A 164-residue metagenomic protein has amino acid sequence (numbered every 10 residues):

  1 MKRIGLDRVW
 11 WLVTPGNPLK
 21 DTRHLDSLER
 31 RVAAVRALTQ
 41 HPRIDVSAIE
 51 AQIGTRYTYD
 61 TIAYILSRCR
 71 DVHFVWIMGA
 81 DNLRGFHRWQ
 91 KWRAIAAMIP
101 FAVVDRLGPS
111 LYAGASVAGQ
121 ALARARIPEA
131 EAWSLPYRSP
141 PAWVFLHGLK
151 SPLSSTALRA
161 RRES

Functional and structural regions predicted by a protein language model:
M1-S164: Nucleotidyltransferase catalytic core that binds NTPs
